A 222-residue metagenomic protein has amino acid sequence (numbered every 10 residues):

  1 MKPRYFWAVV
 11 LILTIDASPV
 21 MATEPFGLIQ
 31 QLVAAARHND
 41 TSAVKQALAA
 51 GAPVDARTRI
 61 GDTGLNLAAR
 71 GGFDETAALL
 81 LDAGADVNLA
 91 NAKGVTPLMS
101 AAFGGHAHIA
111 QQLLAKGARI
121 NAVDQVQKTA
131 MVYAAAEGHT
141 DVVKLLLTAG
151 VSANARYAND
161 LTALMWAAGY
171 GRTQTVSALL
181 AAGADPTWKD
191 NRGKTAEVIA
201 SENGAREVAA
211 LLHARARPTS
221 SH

Functional and structural regions predicted by a protein language model:
K2-F6, P19-L32, A149, A182 (+2 more regions): Ankyrin-repeat-protein effector appendages
A43, E75-T76, H108-I109, D141-V142 (+2 more regions): Conserved ankyrin/ankyrin-like repeat signature
